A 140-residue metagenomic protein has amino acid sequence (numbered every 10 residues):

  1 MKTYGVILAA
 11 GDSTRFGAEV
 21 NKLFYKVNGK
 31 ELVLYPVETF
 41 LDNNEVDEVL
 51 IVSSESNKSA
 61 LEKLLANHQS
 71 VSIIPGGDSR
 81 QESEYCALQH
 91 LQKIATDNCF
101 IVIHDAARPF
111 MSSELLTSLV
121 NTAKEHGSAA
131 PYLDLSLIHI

Functional and structural regions predicted by a protein language model:
K2-K58: N-terminal glycine-rich phosphate-binding loop and ensuing alpha1 helix
G5-I7, I51, I103, S128-P131: Structural beta-sheet core signal
I7, V33, A87, D105 (+1 more regions): Residue-level signal for inorganic ion chemistry
L34-N98: Conserved N-terminal catalytic core of the sugar/cofactor nucleotidyltransferase
R80, A106-F110: Acidic metal-phosphate-binding loop of nucleotide-sugar-dependent transferases
D97-A107: Short beta-strand-to-loop acidic/aromatic patch adjacent to the donor-nucleotide binding site
E114-L133: Conserved donor-nucleotide/metal-binding helix-loop-beta segment in metal-dependent transferases, i.e., the alpha-helix
I138-I140: Conserved small/polar residues in nucleotide/adenosyl-binding loops
